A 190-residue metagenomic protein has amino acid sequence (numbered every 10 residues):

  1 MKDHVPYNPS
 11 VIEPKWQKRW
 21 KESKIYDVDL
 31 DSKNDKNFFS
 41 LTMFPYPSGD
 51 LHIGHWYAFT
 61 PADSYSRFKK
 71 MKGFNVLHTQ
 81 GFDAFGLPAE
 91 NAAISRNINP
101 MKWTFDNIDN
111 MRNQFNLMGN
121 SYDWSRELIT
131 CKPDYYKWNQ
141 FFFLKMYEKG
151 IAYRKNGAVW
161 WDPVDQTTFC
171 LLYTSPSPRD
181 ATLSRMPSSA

Functional and structural regions predicted by a protein language model:
M1-N37: Basic, alpha-helical terminal appendages of large translation-related enzymes
D29-P100, T104, E127-F142: N-terminal catalytic cores of NTP/NDP-binding nucleotidyl/phosphoryl-transfer enzymes
M111-Q114, M118: A glycine-rich helix N-cap at a beta->alpha junction
L144-E148: Hydrophobic or amphipathic alpha-helical targeting/insertion segments
D162, R179: Short cysteine-rich clusters marking metal-coordination/redox-active sites
D165: Short Cys/His-rich metal-coordination motifs, predominantly Zn2+-binding knuckles/fingers
Y173-P178: Conserved small/polar residues in nucleotide/adenosyl-binding loops
S184-A190: Hydrophobic alpha-helical segments, chiefly the membrane-spanning helices and signal/signal-anchor peptides
